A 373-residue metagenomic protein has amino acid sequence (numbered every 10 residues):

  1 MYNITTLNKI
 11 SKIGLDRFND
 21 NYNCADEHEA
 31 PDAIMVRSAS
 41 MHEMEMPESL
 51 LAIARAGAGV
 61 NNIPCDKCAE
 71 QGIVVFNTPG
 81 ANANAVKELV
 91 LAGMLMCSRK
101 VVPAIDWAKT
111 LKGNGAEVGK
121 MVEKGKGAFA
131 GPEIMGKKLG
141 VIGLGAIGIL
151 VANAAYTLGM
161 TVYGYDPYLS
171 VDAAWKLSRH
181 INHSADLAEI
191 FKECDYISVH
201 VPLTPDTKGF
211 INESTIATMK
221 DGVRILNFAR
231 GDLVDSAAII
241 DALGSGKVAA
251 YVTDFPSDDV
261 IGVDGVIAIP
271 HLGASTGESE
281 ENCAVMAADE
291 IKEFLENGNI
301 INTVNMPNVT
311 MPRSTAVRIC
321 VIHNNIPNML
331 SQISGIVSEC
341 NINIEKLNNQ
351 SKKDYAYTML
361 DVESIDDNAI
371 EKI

Functional and structural regions predicted by a protein language model:
M1-T78, N212-S214, D235, L347 (+1 more regions): An N-terminal-biased, well-structured beta-alpha scaffold segment characteristic of Rossmann-like dinucleotide-binding
I4-T6, V141, V321: Hydrophobic Val/Ile/Leu positions in short beta-strands of Rossmann-like dinucleotide-binding domains
A39-M44, P167-V260, S275: Rossmann-like adenosine-cofactor binding region
P79-K138, N302-T303: Phosphate-binding beta-alpha-beta segment of Rossmann-like dinucleotide-binding domains, i.e., the NAD(P)
K87-D106, N153-M160, M286-N299, S334-S338: Oxidoreductase and adenylate-handling cofactor-binding alpha/beta cores
L144-G145: Glycine-rich Rossmann-fold phosphate-binding loop(s) that bind the pyrophosphate of adenine dinucleotide cofactors
G148-I149: N-terminal Rossmann-fold NAD(P) dinucleotide-binding loop
I301-I373: A conserved regulatory-domain signal marking ACT and ACT-like small-molecule sensing domains and adjacent regulatory
